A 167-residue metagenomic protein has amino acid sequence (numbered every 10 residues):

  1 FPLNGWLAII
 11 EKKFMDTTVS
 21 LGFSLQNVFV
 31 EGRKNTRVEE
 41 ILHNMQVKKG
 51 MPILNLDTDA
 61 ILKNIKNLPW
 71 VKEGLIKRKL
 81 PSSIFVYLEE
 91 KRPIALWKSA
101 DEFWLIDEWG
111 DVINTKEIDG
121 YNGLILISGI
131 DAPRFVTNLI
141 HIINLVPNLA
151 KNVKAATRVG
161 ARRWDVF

Functional and structural regions predicted by a protein language model:
F1-N27, E39-P52, L56-N67, E73-F167: Charged, solvent-exposed interaction patches on well-folded alpha/beta domains that mediate macromolecular contacts
R33: N-terminal short beta-loop-beta anion/metal-coordinating cradle
